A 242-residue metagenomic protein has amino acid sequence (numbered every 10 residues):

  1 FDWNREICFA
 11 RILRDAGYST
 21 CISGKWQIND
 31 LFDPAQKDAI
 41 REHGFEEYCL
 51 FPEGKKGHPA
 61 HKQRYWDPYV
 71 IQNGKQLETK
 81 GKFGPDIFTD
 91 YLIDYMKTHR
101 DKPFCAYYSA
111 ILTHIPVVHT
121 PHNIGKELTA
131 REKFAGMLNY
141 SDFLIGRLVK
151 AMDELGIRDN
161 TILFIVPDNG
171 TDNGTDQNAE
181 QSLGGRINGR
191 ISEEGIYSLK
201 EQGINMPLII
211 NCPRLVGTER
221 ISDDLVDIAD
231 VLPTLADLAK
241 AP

Functional and structural regions predicted by a protein language model:
F1-P242: Formylglycine-dependent sulfatase
